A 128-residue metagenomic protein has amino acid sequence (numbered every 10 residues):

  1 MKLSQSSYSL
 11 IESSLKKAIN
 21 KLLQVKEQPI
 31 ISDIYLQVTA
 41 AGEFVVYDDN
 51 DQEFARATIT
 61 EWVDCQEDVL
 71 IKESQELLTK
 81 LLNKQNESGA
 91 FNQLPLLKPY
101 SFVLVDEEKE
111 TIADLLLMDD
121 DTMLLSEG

Functional and structural regions predicted by a protein language model:
M1-A18: Non-catalytic accessory regions used for complex assembly or targeting
Q5, S9, D64-K72, E127: Ordered, soluble secondary-structure elements with a strong preference for glycine-centered loop motifs and nearby
S13-E61: N-terminal interaction modules that seed assembly of large macromolecular complexes
V45-E67, T111-G128: Intrinsically disordered, low-complexity regulatory segments enriched in Ser/Thr/Pro and charged residues
K72-P99: Short, internal acidic amphipathic alpha-helical interface segments that mediate docking to partner proteins
L97, V105-K109: Catalytic "initiation/cleavage/transfer" segments centered on a nucleophilic residue and adjacent nucleic-acid-engaging
